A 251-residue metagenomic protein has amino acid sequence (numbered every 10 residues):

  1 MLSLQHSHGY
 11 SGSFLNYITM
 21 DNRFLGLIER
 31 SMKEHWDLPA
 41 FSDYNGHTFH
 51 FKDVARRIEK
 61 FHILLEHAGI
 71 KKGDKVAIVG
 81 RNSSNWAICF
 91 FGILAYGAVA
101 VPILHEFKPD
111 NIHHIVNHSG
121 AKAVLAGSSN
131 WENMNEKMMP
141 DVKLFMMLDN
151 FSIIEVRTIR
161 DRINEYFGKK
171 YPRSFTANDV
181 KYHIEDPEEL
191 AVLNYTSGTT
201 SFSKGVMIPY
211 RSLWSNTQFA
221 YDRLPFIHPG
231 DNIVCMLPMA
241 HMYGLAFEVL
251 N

Functional and structural regions predicted by a protein language model:
M1-N22: Flexible, non-catalytic linker and terminal segments flanking ANL/adenylate-forming cores
M20, E29, D37-F91, K108-H113 (+1 more regions): Conserved AMP-binding/adenylate-forming core of the ANL superfamily
W36-D37, M147, D161-Y195, F202 (+1 more regions): Conserved pre-ATP/AMP-binding loop-to-beta segment of ANL
H50-K52, H183, A191-T217: Conserved AMP-binding A3 loop
A55-K60, P187, V206-F226, M236 (+1 more regions): Conserved structural elements of the adenylate-forming
K75, R81-V101, H105-P109, N117-A123 (+2 more regions): A short helix-loop-beta submotif of the ANL/AMP-binding
G97, G198-T199, H241: Conserved G/P- and acidic residue-centered "switch" motifs that form tight phosphate/ATP-binding loops in soluble
H105-E136, N216-V234: Conserved ATP-dependent adenylate/AMP-binding module captured primarily in the ANL superfamily
